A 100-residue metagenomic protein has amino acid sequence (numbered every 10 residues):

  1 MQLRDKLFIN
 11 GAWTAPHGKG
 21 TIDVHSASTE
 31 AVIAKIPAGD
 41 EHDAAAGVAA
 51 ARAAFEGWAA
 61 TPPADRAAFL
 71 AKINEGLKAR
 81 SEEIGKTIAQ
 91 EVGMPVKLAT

Functional and structural regions predicted by a protein language model:
M1-I36, A68, K72: Terminal low-complexity tails and localization/encapsulation signals of metabolic enzymes
I33-T100: Glycine-rich loop-to-alpha-helix module at the N-terminal edge of alpha/beta enzyme cores
